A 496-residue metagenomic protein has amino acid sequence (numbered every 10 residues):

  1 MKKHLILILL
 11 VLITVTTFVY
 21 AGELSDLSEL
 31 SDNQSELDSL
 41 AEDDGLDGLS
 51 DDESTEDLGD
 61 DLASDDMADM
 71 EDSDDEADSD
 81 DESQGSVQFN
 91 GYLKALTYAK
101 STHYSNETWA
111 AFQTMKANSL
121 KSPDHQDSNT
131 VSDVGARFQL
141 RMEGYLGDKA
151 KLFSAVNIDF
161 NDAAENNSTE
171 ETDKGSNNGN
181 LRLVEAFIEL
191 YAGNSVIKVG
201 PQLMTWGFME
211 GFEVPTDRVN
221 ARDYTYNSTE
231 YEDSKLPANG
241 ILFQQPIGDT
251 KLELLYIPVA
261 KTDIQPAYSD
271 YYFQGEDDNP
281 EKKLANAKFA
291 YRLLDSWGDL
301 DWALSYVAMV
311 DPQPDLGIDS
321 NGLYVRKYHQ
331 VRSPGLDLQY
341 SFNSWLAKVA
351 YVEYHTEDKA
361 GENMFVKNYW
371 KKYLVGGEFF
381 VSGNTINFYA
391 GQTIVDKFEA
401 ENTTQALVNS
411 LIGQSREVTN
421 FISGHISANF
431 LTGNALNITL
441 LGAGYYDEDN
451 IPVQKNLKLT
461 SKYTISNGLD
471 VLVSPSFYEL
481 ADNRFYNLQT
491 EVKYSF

Functional and structural regions predicted by a protein language model:
A21-N129, R141, Y191: N-terminal periplasmic/intermembrane-space "pro-region" immediately following the signal or transit peptide
G91-A99, S154-I158, V199-P201, L254-P258 (+5 more regions): Transmembrane beta-barrel strands of outer-membrane/channel proteins
L96, Y463, G468, R484-F496: Outer-membrane beta-barrel "beta-signal"
T130-A136, G179-V184, K235-N239, A285-F289 (+6 more regions): Residues that define the transmembrane beta-barrel architecture of outer-membrane proteins
A136-G144, E185-L190, I241-Q245, Y291-D295 (+7 more regions): Residues on the lipid-exposed face of transmembrane beta-strands in outer-membrane beta-barrel proteins
E143-D270, L294-G298: Outer membrane beta-barrel
D148-L152, N194-I197, D249-L252, D299-W302 (+4 more regions): Repeated loop/turn-to-beta-strand initiation elements of outer-membrane beta-barrel proteins
V307-M309, Q339-Y446: Detector for outer-membrane/organellar transmembrane beta-barrel domains, recognizing the amphipathic beta-strand
